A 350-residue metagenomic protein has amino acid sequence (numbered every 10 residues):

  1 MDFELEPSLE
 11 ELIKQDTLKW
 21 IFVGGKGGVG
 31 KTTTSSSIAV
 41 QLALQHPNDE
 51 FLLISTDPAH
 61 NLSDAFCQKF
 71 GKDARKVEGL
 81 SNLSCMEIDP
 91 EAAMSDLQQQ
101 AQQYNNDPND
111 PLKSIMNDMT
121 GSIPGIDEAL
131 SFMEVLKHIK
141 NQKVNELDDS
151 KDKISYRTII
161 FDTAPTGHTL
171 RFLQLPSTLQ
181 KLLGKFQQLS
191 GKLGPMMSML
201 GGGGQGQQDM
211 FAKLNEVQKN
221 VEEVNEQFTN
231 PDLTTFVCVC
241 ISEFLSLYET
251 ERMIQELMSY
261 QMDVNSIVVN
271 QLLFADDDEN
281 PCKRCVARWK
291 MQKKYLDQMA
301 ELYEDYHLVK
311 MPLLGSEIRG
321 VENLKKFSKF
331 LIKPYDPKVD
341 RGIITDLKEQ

Functional and structural regions predicted by a protein language model:
M1-I21, K26-V29, T34-E222: Nucleotide-state-sensitive switch-loop elements of NTP-binding domains
M1-K14, N225-Q350: C-terminal lobe/tail of nucleotide-utilizing enzymes
